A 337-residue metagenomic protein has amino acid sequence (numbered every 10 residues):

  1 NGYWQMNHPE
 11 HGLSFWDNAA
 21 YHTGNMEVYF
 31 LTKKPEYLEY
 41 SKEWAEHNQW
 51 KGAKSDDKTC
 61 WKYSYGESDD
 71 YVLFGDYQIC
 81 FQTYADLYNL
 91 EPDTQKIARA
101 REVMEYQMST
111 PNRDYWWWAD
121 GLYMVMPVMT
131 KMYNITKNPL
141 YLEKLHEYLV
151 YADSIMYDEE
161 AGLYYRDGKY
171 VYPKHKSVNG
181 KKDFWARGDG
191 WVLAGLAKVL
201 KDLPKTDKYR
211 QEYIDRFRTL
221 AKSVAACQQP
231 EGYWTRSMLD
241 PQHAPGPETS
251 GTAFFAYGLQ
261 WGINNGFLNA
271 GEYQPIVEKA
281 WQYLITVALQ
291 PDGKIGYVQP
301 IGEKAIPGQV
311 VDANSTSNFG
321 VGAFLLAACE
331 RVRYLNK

Functional and structural regions predicted by a protein language model:
N1-A19, V28-L38, E43-G75, F81-T83 (+4 more regions): CBM-like carbohydrate-recognition segments
A19-T23, Q78-F81, Y123-M126, G190-L193 (+1 more regions): Membrane-embedded glycan transfer/ligation machinery that uses polyprenyl lipid-linked sugar donors/oligosaccharides
H47, K51, L90, Y106 (+6 more regions): Residue position in alpha-helical solenoids
T94-M129: Asp-box/WD-like beta-propeller blade repeats and closely related beta-sheet repeat scaffolds
A119-D120, T130-M238, A244-A256, L268 (+4 more regions): Extended ligand-binding clefts on enzyme/binding-domain cores
